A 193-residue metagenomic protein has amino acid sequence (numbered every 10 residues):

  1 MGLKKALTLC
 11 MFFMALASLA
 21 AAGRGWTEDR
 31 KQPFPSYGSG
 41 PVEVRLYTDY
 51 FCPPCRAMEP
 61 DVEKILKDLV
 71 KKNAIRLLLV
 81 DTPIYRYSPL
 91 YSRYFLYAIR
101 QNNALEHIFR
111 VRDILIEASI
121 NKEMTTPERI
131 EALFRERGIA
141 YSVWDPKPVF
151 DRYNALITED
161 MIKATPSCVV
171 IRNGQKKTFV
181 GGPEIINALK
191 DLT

Functional and structural regions predicted by a protein language model:
M1-C10: Bacterial N-terminal signal peptides that target proteins for export
L9-S18: Bacterial N-terminal signal peptides
A17-E28: Bacterial Sec-dependent signal peptides at the C-terminal "C-region" and cleavage site
W26-V42: A short beta-strand-turn-helix
R30, V62-E63, A155: Alpha-helical scaffolding within the catalytic cores of extracellular/periplasmic polymer-degrading hydrolases
G38-C52, L77-L78: Short active-site neighborhood of thiol/selenol oxidoreductases, capturing the structured segment around
Y47, E131-T193: C-terminal cap of thioredoxin/glutaredoxin-like
Y50, R56-E131, D160-K163: Structural alpha/beta surface segment adjacent to cysteine/selenocysteine redox centers across thiol/disulfide enzymes
